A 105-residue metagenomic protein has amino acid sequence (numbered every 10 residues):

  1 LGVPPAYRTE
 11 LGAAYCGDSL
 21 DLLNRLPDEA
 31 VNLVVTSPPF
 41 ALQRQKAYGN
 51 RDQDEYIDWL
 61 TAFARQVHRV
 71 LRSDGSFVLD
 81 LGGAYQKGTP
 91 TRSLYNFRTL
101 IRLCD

Functional and structural regions predicted by a protein language model:
L1-D105: Core catalytic lobe of class I
